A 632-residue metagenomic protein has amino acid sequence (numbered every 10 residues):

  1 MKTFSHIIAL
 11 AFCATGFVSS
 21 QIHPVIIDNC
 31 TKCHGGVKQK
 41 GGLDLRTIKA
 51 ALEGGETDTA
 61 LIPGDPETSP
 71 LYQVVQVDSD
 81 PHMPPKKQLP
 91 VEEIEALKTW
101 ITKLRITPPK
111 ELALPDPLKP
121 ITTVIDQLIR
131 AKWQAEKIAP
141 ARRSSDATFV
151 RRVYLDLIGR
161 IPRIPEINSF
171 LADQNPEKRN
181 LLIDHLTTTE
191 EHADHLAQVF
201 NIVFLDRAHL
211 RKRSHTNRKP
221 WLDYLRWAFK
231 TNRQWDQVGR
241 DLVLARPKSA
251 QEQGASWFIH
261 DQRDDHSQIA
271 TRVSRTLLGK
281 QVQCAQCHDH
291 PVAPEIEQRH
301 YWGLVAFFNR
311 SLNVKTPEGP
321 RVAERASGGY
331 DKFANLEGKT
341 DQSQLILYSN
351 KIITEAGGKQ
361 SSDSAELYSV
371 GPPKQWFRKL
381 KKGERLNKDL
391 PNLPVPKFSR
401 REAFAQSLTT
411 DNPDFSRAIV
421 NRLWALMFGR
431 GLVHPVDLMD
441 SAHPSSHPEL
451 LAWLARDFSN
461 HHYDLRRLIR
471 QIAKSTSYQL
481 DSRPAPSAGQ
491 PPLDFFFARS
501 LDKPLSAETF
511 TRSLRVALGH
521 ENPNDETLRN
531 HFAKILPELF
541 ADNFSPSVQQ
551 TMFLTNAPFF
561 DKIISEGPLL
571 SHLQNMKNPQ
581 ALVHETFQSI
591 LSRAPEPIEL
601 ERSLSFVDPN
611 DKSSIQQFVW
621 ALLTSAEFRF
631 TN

Functional and structural regions predicted by a protein language model:
K2-L10: Sec-dependent signal peptide recognition, specifically the positively charged N-region followed immediately by
A14-P247, K280, H290, T316-G431 (+1 more regions): Aromatic- and Gly/Pro-enriched helix-to-coil junctions and flexible linker segments
V74-Q76, F229, V243-S249, W257-S445 (+6 more regions): An acidic, gly/pro-interrupted, aromatic-rich
D126-K132, Y154, Q580-S592, S603: A short amphipathic alpha-helical interaction element
A131-E136, T148, G567-P568, H572 (+2 more regions): Recognition helices and adjacent regulatory flanks at domain boundaries
A594-N610: Helix-loop-helix junctions that connect adjacent transmembrane helices in secondary transporters/permeases, recognized
